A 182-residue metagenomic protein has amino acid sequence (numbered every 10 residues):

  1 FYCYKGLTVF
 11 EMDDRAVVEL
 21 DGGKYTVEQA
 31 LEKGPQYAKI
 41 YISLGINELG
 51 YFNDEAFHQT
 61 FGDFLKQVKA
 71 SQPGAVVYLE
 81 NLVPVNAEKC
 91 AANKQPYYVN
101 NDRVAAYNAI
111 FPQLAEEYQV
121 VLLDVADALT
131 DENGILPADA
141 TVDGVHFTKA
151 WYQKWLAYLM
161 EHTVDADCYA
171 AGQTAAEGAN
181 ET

Functional and structural regions predicted by a protein language model:
F1-Q59: Conserved SGNH/GDSL esterase-like catalytic core that processes O-acyl groups on lipids and polysaccharides
Y4-K5, E80, L123-A128: Conserved beta-strand termini and adjacent loop/short-helix elements that scaffold enzyme active sites in alpha/beta
D13-A16, N47-A56, L65, K94-N101 (+1 more regions): Second-shell loop/turn segments in exported
L31-E32, L65-A70, A115: N-terminal cationic-hydrophobic initiation segments that often serve targeting/anchoring roles
P35-I40, Q72-V77, Y118-V121: Loop/turn elements at helix/coil->beta-strand transitions in domains of secreted/extracellular proteins
S43-L49, K69-V104: Active-site segments of SGNH/GDSL-like serine hydrolases that catalyze O-acetyl group transfer/hydrolysis on lipids
F61-L65, N108: Generic structural signal for well-ordered alpha-helices, preferentially at hydrophobic/aromatic core positions
V85-E181: Catalytic His-Asp segment of secreted/periplasmic serine-dependent ester chemistry enzymes
